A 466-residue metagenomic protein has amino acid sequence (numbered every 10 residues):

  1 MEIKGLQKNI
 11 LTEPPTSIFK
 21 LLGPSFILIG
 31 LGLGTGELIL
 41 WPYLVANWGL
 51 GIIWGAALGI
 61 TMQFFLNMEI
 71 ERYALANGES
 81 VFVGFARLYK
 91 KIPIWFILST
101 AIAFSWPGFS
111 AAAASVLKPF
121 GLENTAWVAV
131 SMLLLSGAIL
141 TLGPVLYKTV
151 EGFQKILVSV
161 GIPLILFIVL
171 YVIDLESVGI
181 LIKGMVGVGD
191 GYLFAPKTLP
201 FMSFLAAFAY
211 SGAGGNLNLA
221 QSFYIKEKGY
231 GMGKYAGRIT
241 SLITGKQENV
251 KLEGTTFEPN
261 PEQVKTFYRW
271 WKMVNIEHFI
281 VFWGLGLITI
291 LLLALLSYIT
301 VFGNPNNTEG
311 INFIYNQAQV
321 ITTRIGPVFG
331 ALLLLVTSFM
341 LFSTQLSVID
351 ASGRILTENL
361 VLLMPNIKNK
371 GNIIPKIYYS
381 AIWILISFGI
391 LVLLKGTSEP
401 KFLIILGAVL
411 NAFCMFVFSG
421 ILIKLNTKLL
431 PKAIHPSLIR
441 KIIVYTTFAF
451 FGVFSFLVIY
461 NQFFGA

Functional and structural regions predicted by a protein language model:
M1-E37, Y235, L242-G254, T266-N275: Membrane-interface "cap" regions at the ends of multi-pass membrane proteins
E2-L6, W41-V45, M68-I92, S115-L117 (+6 more regions): Flexible loop linkers connecting adjacent transmembrane helices in multi-pass alpha-helical membrane transporters
L28, G55-G84, P93-F104, S347: Juxtamembrane transmembrane-helix boundary signature
F65-E71, N249-K265, G286-I314: Extracellular/periplasmic helix-exit of transmembrane alpha-helices
A76, K91-L122, A129-L133, L341-V361 (+1 more regions): Hydrophobic transmembrane alpha-helices that form the core helical bundles of multi-pass secondary transporters
A126-S131, I314, V328, L360-K395: Loop-to-transmembrane helix boundary motifs in multi-pass membrane proteins
F153-I156, E358, K368-S380, I405-I459: C-terminal membrane-solvent junction of multi-pass transporters and transport-like membrane proteins
G161-L199, F204-A207, S211-S222, F418-P431 (+1 more regions): Hydrophobic alpha-helical segments and their helix-loop junctions in multi-pass secondary transporters
